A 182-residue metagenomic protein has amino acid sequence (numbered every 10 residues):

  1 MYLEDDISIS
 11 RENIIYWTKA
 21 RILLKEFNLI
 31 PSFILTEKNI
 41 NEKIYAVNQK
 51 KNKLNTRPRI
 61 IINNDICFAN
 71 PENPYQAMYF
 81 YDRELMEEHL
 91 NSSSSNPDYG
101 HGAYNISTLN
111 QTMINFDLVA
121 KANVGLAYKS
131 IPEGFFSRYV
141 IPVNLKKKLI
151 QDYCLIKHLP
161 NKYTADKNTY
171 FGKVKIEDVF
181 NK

Functional and structural regions predicted by a protein language model:
M1-S8: Short beta-strand-to-loop acidic/aromatic patch adjacent to the donor-nucleotide binding site
E4, Q49-I62, R138-I150: A broadly tuned preference for mixed-charge, low-complexity surface segments
S8-N105: Conserved catalytic core of nucleotide-sugar-dependent glycosyltransferases
R83, N91-K182: C-terminal catalytic/acceptor-binding lobe
